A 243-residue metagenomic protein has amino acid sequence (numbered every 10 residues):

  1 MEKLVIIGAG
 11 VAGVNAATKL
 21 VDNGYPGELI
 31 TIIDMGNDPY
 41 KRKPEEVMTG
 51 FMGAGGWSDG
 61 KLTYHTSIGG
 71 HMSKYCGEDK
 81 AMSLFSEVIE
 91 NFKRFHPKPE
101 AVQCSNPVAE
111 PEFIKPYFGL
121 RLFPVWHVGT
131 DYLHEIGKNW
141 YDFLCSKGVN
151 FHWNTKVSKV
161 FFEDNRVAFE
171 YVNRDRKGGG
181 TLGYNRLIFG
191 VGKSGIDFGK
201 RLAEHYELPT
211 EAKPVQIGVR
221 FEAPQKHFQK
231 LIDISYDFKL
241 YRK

Functional and structural regions predicted by a protein language model:
E2-T66, N106-K243: Residues forming the flavin
I68-G69, K74-V128: Rossmann-like flavin
